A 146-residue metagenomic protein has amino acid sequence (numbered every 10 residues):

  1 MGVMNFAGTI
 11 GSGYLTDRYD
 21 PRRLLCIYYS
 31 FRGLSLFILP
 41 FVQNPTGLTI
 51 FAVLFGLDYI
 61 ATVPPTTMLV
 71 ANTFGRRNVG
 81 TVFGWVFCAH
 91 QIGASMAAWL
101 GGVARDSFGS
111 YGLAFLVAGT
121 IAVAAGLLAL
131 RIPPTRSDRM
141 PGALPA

Functional and structural regions predicted by a protein language model:
G2-I10, I60, Q91-S95: Residue-level signature of mid-helix packing/kink "hotspots" within the transmembrane helices of 12-pass Major
T9-P21, R105-D106: Helix-to-loop junctions at the C-terminal end of transmembrane segments in multipass secondary transporters
F31-Q43: C-terminal ends and interior cores of transmembrane alpha-helices in multi-pass membrane transporters/permeases
T46-L54: Paired small-residue
A61-F74: Intracellular juxtamembrane helix-capping segments at the cytosolic ends of symmetry-related transmembrane helices
T73-S110, A118: A late C-terminal transmembrane helix in Major Facilitator Superfamily
A118-A146: Multi-pass alpha-helical transporter architecture, strongest for 12-TM Major Facilitator/SLC carriers used
